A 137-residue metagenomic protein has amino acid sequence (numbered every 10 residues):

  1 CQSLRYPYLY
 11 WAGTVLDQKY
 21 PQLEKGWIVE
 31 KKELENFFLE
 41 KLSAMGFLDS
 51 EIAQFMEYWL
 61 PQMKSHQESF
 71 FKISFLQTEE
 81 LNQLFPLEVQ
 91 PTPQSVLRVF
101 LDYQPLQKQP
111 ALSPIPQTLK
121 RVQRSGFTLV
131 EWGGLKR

Functional and structural regions predicted by a protein language model:
C1-R137: Protease-labile, long low-complexity intrinsically disordered regions enriched in Pro/Ser/Thr
